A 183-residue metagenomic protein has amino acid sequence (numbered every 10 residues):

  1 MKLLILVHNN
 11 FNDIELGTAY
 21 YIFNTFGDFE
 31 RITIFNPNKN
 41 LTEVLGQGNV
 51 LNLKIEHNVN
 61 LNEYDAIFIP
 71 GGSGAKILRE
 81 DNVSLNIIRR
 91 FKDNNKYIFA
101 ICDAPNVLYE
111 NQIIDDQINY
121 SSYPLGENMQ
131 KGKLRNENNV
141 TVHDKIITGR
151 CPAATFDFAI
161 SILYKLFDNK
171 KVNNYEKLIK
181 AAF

Functional and structural regions predicted by a protein language model:
M1-K96, V107-N119, M129-E137, T141-F183: Extended, subdomain-level signal for the structured scaffold at the beginning of enzyme domains
I101-C102: Short, thiol/selenol-centered motifs that function as redox-active sites or metal-ligating centers
S122: Class I SAM-dependent methyltransferase SAM-binding "motif I" and its flanking Rossmann-like core
L125: Active-site nucleophile loop of the alpha/beta-hydrolase fold
